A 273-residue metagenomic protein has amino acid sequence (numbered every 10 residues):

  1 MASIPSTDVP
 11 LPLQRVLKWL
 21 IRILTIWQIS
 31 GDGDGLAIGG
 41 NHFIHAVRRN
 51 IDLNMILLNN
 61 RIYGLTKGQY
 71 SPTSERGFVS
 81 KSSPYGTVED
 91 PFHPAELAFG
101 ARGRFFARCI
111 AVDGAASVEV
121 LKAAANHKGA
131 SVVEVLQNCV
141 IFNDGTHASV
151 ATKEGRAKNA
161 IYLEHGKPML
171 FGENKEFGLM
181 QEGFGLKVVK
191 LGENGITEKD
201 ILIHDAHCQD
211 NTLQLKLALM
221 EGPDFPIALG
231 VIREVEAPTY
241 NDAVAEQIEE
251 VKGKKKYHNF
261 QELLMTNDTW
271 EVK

Functional and structural regions predicted by a protein language model:
M1-A2, W27-G31, R102-R108, T197-I201: Short, basic, glycine/proline-bearing loop/turn elements
M1-G64, A116-V118: Thiamine diphosphate
T25-W27, D52-I56, E96, R104-A107 (+2 more regions): Structural motif
L36, Y63-G64, A115, C139-N143 (+1 more regions): Flexible loop/turn segments at secondary-structure boundaries
I38-H42, R48, L65-S71, V120 (+2 more regions): Short acidic, glycine/serine/threonine-rich loops at helix termini
S71-A124: Conserved thiamine diphosphate
R104-Y162: ATP/pyrophosphate-binding catalytic subdomain of soluble kinases
I141-K273: Flexible, low-complexity linker and terminal segments
